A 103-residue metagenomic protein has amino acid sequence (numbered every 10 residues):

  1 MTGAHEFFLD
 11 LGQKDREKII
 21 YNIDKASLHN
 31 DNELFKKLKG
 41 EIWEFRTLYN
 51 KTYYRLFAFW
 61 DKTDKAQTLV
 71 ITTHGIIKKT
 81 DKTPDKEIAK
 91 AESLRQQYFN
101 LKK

Functional and structural regions predicted by a protein language model:
M1-Y53, K62-V70, I77-K103: Basic, Lys/Arg-enriched alpha-helical interface segments
